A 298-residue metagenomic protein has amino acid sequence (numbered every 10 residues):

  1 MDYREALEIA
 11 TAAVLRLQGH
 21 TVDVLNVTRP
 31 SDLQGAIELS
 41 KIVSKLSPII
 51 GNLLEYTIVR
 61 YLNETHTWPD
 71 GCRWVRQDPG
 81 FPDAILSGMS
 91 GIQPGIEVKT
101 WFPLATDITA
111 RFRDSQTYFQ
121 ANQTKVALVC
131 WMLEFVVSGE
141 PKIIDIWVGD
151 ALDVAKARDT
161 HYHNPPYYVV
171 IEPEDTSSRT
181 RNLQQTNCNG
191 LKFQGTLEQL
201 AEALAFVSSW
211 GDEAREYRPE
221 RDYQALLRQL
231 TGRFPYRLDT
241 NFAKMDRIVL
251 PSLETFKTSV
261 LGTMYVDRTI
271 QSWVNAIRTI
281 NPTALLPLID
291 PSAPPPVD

Functional and structural regions predicted by a protein language model:
M1-G80, T100-D298: Nucleic-acid endonuclease domains
A84-L86, I92-T100: Conserved catalytic cores of phosphodiester-cleaving nucleases, focusing on short active-site segments
